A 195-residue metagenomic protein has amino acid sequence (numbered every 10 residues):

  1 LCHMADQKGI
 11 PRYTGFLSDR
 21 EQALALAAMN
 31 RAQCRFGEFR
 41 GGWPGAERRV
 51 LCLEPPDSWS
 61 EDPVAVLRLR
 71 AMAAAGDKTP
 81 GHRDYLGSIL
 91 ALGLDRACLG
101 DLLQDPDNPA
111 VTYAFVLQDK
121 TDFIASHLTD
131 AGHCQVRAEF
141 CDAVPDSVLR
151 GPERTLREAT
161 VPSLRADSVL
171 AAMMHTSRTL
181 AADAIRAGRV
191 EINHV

Functional and structural regions predicted by a protein language model:
L1-S168, A172-M173: Ferredoxin-like alpha/beta domains used as RNA- or RNAP-binding modules
R157-V195: A basic, amphipathic helix-loop patch mediating RNA/tRNA/ribosome contacts
